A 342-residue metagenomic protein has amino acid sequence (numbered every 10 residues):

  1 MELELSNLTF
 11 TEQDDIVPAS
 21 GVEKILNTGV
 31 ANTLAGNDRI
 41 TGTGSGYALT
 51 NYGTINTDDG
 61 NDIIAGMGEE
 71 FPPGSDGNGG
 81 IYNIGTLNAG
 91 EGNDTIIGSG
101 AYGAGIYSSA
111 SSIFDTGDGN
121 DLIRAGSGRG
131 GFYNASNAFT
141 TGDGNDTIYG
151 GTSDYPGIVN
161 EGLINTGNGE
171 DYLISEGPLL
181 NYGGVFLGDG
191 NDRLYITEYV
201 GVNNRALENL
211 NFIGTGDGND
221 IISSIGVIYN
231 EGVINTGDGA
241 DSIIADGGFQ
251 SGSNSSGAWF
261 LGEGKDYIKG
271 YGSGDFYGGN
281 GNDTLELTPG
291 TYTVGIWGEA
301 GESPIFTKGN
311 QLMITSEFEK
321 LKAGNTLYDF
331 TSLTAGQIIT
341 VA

Functional and structural regions predicted by a protein language model:
M1, T50-Y52, P72-G85, Y107-S111 (+8 more regions): Acidic, glycine-rich low-complexity repeat segments characteristic of large secreted/surface-exposed proteins
M1-D59, A89, K322, S332-V341: N-terminal segments that cap or nucleate solenoid repeat domains
E2-E4, E12-D14, E23, E69-E70 (+13 more regions): Glutamate identity and glutamate-enriched acidic tracts
L8, I16-V17, I25, A31 (+29 more regions): Hydrophobic "rung" positions of tandem beta-strand repeat architectures that form parallel beta-solenoids
E12-D14, S20-G21, L26, A35-N37 (+23 more regions): Extracellular, beta-strand-rich repeat scaffolds characterized by small/acidic residue-biased motifs
V17, D38-G42, I63-M67, T95-G100 (+10 more regions): Extracellular beta-strand repeat scaffolds in secreted/surface proteins
A19, K24, G29, L34 (+13 more regions): Intrinsic-disorder/low-complexity detector
S20, N32, G36, L49 (+10 more regions): Intrinsic disorder/low-complexity segments
